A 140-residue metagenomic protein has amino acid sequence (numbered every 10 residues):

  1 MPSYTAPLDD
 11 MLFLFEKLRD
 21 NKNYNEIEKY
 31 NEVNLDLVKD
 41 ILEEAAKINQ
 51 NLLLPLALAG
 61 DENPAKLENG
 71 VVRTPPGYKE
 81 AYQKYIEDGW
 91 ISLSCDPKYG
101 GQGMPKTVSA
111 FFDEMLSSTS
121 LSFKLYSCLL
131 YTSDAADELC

Functional and structural regions predicted by a protein language model:
M1-L125: Amphipathic, small/basic residue-rich leader segments at the start of a protein or domain
Y126-L130: Conserved alpha/beta enzyme-core scaffolds, especially Rossmann-like or related mixed alpha/beta domains that build
Y131-C140: Single conserved hydrophobic/aromatic residue that forms the stacking wall/gate of nucleotide- or nucleobase-binding
